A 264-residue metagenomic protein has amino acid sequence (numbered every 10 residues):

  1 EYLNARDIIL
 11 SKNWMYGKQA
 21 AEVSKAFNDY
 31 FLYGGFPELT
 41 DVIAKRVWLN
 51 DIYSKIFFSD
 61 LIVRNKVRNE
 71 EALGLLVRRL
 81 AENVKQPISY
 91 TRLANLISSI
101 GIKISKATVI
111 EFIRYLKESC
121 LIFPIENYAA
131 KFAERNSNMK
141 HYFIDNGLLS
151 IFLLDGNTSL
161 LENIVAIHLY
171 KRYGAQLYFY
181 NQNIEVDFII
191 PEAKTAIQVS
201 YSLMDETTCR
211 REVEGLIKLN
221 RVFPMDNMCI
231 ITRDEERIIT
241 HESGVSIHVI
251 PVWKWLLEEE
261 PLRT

Functional and structural regions predicted by a protein language model:
E1-L10: Alpha-helical sensor/transducer elements of the RecA-like P-loop NTPase core
Y2, F31-G34, L116, D145 (+2 more regions): Conserved RecA-like P-loop NTPase ATPase core
Y2, L148-L149, W255-L256: A generic structural signal for short hydrophobic patches within well-formed alpha-helices
S11-Y53: Amphipathic alpha-helical "lid/sensor" segments that cap RecA-like P-loop NTPase cores
T40-A196, Y201: Accessory nucleic acid-recognition modules appended to NTPase machines
Y142, I197, C229-I231, H248-I250: Hydrophobic/aromatic beta-strand patches that form the interior of the parallel beta-sheet core in alpha/beta enzyme
Y201-G244: Catalytic cores of nucleic-acid endonucleases
D234-T264: Domain-level recognition of nuclease-like catalytic cores that cleave nucleotide substrates
